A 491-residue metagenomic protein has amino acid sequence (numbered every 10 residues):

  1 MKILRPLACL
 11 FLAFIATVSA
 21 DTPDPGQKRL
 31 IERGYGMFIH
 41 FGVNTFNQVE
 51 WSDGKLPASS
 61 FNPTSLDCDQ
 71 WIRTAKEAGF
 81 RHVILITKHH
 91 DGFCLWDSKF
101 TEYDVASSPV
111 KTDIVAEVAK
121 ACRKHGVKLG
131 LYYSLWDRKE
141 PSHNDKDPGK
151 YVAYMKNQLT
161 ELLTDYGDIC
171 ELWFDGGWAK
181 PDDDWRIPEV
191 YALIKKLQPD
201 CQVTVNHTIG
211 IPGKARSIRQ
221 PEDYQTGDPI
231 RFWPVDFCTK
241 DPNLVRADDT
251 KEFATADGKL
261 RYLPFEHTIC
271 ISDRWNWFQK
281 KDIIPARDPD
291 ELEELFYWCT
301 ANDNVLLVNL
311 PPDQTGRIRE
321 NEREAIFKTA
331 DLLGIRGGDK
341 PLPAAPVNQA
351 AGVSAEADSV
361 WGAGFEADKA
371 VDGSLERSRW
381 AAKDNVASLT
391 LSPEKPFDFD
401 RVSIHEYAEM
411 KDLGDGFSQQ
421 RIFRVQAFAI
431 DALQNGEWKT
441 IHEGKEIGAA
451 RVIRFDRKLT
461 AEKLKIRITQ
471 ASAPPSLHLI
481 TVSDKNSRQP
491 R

Functional and structural regions predicted by a protein language model:
M1-P6, A75: Positively charged n-region of N-terminal signal peptides that target proteins for export
P6-I15: Bacterial N-terminal signal peptides
I15-V18, L459: Prokaryotic Sec-type signal peptides and long signal-anchor helices with extended Leu/Ile/Val-rich h-regions
A20-G373, K383, T390, S403-H405 (+5 more regions): Mature catalytic domains of secreted/periplasmic carbohydrate-active enzymes
E77, R336-P343, V371-R491: Aromatic, loop-rich ligand-recognition surfaces of beta-strand-rich domains
